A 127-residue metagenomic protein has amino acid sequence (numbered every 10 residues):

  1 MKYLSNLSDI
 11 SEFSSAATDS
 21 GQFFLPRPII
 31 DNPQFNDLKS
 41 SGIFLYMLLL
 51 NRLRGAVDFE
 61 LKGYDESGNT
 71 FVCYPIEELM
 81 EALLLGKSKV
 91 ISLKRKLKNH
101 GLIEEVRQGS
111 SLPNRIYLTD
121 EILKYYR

Functional and structural regions predicted by a protein language model:
M1-Y74: Short recognition helix of helix-turn-helix/winged-helix DNA-binding domains
L53-L118: Winged helix-turn-helix DNA-binding recognition segment
E121-R127: Short, amphipathic alpha-helical interaction segments positioned at domain boundaries
